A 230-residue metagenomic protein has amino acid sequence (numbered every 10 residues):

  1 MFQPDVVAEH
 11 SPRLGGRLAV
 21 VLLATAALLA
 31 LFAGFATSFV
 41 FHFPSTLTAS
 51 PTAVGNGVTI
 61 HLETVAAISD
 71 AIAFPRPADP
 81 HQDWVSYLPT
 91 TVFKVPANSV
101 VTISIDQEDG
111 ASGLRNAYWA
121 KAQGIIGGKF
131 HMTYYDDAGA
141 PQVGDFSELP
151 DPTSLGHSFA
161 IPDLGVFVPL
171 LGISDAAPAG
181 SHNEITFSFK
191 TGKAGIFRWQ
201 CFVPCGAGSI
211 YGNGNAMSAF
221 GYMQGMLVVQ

Functional and structural regions predicted by a protein language model:
M1-L149: Extracytoplasmic entry segments of secretory-pathway proteins
L29-F39, M132-F146, P150-Q230: Extracellular/periplasmic metallocenter environments
